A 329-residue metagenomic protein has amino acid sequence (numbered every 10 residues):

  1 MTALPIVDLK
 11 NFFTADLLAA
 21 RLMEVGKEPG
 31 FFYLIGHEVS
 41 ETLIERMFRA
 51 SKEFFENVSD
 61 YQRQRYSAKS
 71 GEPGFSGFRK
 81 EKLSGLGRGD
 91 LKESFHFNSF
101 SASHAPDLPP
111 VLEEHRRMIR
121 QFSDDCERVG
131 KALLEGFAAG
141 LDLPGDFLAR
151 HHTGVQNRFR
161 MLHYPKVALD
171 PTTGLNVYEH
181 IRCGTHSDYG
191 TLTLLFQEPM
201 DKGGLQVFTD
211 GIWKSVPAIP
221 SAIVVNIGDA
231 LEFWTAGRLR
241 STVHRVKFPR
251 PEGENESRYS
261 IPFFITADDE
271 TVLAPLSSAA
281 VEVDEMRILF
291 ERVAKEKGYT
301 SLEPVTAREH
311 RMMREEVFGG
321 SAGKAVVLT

Functional and structural regions predicted by a protein language model:
M1-S84, R116, E127-T329: C-terminal flanking tails of non-heme Fe-dependent oxygenases
P73-A102: Internal, well-ordered alpha/beta segment that forms a basic, Gly-enriched binding/recognition surface
S94-M118: A short, charged helix-loop
F122: N-terminal beta-strand motif that seeds the catalytic metal site of vicinal oxygen chelate
